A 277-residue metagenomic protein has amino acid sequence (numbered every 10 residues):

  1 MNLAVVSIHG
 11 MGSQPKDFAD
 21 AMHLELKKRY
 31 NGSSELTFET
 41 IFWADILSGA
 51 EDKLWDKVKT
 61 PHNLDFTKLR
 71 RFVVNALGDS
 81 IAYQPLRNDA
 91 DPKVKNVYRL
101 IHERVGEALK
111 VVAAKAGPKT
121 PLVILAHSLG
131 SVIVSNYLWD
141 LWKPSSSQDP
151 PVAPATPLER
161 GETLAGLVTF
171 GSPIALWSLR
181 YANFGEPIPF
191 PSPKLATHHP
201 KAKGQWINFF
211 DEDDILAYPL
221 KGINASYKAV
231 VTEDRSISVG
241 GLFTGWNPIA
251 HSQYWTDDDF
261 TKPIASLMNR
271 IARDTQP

Functional and structural regions predicted by a protein language model:
V5-S13, D17-E25, A90-P200: Serine-dependent carboxylesterase/thioesterase catalytic core of lipase-like alpha/beta-hydrolase/SGNH enzymes
G10-S13, L24-K28, G32-P118: Active-site catalytic motif of lipid deacylating hydrolases and related acyltransferases
K27-K28, T60, S146, P189 (+2 more regions): A generic membrane alpha-helix/interface feature
R29, S33, V112, P144-Q148 (+1 more regions): Solvent-exposed amphipathic alpha-helical surface segments
R29-S33, H62-K68, Q148-P150, P191-L195 (+1 more regions): Glycine-rich loops and low-complexity Gly/Arg-rich segments that provide flexible linkers or classic glycine-based
T40-L47, G166, S172-P277: Lipolytic serine-hydrolase domain surface
